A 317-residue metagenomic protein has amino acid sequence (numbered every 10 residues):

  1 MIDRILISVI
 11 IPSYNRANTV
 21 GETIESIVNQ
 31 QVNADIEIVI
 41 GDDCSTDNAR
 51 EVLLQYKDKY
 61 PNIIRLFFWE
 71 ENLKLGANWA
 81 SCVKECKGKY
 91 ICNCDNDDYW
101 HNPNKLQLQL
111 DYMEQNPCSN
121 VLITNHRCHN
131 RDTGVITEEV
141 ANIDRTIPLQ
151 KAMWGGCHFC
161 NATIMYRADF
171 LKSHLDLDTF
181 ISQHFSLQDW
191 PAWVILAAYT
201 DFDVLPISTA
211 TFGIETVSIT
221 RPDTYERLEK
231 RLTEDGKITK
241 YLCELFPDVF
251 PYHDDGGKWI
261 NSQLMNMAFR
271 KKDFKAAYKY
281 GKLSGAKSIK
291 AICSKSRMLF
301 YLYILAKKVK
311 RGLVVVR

Functional and structural regions predicted by a protein language model:
I5-S8, E37, P191: Cell-envelope/extracellular polymer assembly enzymes that use nucleotide-activated donors
R16-N29: Short, well-formed alpha-helical segments that are part of the catalytic scaffolds of diverse glycosyltransferases
D42-E51, E71, D95: A conserved acidic beta->alpha catalytic loop
W69-C86, L108: Glycine-rich, basic loop-to-helix element that forms the pyrophosphate-binding segment of sugar-nucleotide handling
I91: Short aromatic/hydrophobic "clamp" motif used to bind/position activated sugar donors
N104-T137: Conserved donor NDP-sugar-binding/catalytic core segment of glycosyltransferases
T124, I143-E226: Conserved nucleotide-sugar donor-binding catalytic segment
K151, F185, S208-T216, R221-P251 (+1 more regions): Catalytic core of nucleotide-sugar-dependent glycosyltransferases
